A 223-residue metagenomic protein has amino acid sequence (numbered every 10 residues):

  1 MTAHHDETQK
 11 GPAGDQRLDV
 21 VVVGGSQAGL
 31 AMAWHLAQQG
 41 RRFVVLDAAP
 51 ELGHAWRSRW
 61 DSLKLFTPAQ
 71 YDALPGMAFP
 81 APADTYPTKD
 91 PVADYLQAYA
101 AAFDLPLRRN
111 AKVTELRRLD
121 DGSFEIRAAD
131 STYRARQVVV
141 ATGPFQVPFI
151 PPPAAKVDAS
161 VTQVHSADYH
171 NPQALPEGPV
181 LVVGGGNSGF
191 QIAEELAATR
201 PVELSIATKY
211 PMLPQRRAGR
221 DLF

Functional and structural regions predicted by a protein language model:
H4, P82, T88-P91, T142-V202: Glycine-rich dinucleotide-binding loop and its adjacent helix/turn
Q16-V45, V182, S188-A197: N-terminal Rossmann-like FAD-binding beta1-loop-alpha1 element of flavoenzymes
L18, A128, A135-R136, A159 (+1 more regions): Active-site acidic short loop of glycosyltransferases
M32, A55, R118, F149-P151 (+2 more regions): Short glycine-/acidic-enriched loop or helix-start segments at secondary-structure transitions that form or flank
R41-A48, P201-I206: Short beta-strand "acidic-cap" motif of Rossmann-like dinucleotide-binding folds
P50-A78, M212-F223: Conserved N-terminal glycine-rich FAD pyrophosphate-binding loop of Rossmann-like flavoproteins
T85-Q146: Feature captures the FAD/FMN-dependent oxidoreductase FAD-binding
F190-F223: Dinucleotide-binding/catalytic capping subdomain of oxidoreductase cores
